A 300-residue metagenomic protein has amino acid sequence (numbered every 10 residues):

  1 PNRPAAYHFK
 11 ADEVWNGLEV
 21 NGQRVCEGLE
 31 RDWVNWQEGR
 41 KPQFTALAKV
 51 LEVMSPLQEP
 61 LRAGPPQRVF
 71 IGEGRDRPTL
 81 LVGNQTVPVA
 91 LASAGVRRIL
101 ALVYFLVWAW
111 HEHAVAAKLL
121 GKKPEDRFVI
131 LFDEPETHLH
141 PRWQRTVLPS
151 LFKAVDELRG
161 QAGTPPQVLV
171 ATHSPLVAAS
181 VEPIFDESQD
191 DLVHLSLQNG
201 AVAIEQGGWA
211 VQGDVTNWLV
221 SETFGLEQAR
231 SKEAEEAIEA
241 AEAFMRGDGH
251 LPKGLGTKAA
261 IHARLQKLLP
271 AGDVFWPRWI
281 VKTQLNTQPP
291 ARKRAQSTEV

Functional and structural regions predicted by a protein language model:
N2-V129: Extended helical coiled-coil dimerization/tether regions that scaffold and oligomerize large DNA-maintenance assemblies
A11, L29-D32, L139, D214 (+1 more regions): Acidic, low-complexity intrinsically disordered regions
V34-E38, V168, Q206, Q228: Generic amphipathic alpha-helical segments used as scaffolds and interaction surfaces in large, multi-domain proteins
E38-P42, H138-L139, A229: Short, surface-exposed alpha-helical recognition segments that flank or form part of ligand/macromolecule-binding
A48-E52, L148, E242: Non-transmembrane alpha-helical segments in soluble domains of secreted/periplasmic/extracellular proteins
G74-W218, E222: Switch/communication elements of ASCE P-loop NTPase nucleotide-binding domains
P149-T164, L176-V300: RecA-like P-loop NTPase motor core
